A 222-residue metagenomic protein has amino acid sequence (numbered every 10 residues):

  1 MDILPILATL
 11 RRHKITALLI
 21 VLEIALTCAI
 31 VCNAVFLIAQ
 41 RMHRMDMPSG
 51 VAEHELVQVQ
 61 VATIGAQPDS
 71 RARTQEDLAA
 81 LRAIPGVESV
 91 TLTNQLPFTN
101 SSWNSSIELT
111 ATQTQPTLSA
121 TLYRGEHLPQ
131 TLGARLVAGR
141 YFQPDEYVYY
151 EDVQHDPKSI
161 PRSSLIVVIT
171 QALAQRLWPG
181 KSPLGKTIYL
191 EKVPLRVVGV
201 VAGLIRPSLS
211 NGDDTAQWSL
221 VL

Functional and structural regions predicted by a protein language model:
M1-A29: N-terminal Sec/SRP start-transfer signal
I6, L37, R73-D77, V197: Structural preference for long, well-ordered alpha-helical segments in enzyme cores
L26-H54: Alpha-helical transmembrane segments
H43-A72: Membrane-interface junction motifs in transport/secretion proteins
D69-E88: Extracytoplasmic/periplasmic
A83-S89, Q95-L222: Mid-to-C-terminal secondary-structure elements that act as membrane-proximal/extracytoplasmic interface segments
